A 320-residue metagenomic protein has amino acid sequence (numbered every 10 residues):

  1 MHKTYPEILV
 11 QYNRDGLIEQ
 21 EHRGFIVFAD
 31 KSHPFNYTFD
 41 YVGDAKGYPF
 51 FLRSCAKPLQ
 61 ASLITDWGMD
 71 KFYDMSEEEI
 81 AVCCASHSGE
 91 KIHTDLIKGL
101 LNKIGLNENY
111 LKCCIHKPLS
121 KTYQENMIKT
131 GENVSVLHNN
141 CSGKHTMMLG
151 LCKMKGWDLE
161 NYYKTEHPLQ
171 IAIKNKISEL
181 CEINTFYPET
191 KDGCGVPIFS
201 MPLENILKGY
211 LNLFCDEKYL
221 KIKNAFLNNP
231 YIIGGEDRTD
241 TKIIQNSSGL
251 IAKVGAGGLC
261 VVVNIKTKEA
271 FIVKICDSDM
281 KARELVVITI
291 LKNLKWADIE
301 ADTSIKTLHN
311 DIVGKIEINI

Functional and structural regions predicted by a protein language model:
M1-G47: Beta-lactamase-like hydrolase cores
E21-I26, T146, K174, G257-C260: Short glycine-rich loop/turn motifs
A29-F35, P202, V263-K268: Short acidic-glycine loop/turn motifs at beta-strand connectors
D30, T65-Y73, G105-N109, K155-N161 (+2 more regions): Bacterial peptidoglycan biogenesis and beta-lactam-recognition machinery
H33-G47, I128-N133, N184-T190: Glycine/charged-rich beta-loop-alpha catalytic/anionic-binding loops adjacent to active sites
L52-D70: Active-site SXXK
S76-F186, N212: Active-site-adjacent helix/loop patches that line small-molecule binding or acyl-intermediate pockets
L211-I320: Structured C-terminal helix/loop/strand segments within mature extracytoplasmic catalytic/sensor domains
